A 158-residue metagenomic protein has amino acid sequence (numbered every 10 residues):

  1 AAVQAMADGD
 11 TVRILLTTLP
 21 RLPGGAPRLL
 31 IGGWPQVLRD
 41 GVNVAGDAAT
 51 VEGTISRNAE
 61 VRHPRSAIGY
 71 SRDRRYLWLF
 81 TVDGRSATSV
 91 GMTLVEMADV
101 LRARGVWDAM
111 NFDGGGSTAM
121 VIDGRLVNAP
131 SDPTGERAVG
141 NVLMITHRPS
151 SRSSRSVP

Functional and structural regions predicted by a protein language model:
A1-P158: Gly/Ser/Thr/Pro-rich low-complexity, intrinsically disordered segments
